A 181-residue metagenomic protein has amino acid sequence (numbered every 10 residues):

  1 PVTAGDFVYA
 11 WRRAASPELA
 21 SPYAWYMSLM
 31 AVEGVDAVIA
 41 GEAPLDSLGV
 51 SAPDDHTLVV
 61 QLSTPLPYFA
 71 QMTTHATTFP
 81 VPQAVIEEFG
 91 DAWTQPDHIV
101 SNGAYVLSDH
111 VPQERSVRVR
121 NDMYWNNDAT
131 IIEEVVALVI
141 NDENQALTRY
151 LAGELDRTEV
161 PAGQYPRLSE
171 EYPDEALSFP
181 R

Functional and structural regions predicted by a protein language model:
P1, S63, R181: Periplasmic solute-binding protein
P1-Y26, P53, V59, A146-A152: Aromatic- and charge-enriched surface segment that lines or borders ligand/interaction sites
V2, F69-T73, R167: Periplasmic-binding protein-like
A4, Y23, L66, A162-Y165: Alpha-helix initiation and N-capping motif
R12-A20, P65-P67, T74, T78 (+3 more regions): Sec-exported extracytoplasmic/periplasmic mature domains
V32-S47, P53-T57, Q61-E134, D142-N144: Gly/Pro-rich hinge or "lid" segments in bacterial periplasmic/extracellular proteins
S108-V119, M123, V136-R181: Extracellular/periplasmic solute-recognition and catalytic clefts
